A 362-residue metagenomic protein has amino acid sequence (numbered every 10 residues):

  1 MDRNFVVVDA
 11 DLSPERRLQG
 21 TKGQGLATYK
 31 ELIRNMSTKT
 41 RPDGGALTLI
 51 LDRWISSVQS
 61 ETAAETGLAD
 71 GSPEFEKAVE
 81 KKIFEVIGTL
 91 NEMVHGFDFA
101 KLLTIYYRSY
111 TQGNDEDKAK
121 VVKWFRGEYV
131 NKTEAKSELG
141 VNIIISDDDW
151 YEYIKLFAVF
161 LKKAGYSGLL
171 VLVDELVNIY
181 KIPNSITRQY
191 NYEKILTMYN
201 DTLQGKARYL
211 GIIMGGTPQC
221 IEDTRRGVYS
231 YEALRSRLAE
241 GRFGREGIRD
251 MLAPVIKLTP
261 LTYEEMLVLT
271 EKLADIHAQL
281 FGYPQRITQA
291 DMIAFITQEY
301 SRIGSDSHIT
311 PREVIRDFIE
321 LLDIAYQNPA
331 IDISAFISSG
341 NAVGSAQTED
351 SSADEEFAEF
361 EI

Functional and structural regions predicted by a protein language model:
M1-A164, Y326-N328: P-loop NTPase nucleotide-binding core
E15-Q19, D43-D52, Y190, Q204-G211 (+2 more regions): Low-complexity, flexible helical/coil segments
T21, N191-Y192, A233, Q327-P329 (+1 more regions): Alpha-helix boundary/interfacial micro-motifs
L26-A27, P183, T202, G340 (+1 more regions): Alpha-helix boundary/capping detector
S37, N200-L203, I319: Alpha-helical repeat scaffolds in large eukaryotic proteins
S56-L68, M214-E222, P254-M266, D332-N341: Short secondary-structure transition/capping segments
T89-E92, G96, A100, T104-K123 (+2 more regions): C-terminal alpha-helical "lid" subdomain
D115-Q289: The catalytic "switch" region of P-loop NTPases
